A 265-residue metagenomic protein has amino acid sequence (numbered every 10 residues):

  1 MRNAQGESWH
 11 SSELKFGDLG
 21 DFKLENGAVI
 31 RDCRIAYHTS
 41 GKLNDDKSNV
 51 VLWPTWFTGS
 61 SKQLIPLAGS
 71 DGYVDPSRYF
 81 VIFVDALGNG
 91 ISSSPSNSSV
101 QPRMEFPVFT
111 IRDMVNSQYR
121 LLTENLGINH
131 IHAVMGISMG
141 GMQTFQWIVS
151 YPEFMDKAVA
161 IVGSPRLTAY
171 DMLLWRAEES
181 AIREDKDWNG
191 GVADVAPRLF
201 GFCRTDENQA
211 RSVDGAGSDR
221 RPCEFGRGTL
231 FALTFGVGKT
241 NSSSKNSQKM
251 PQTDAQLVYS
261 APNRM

Functional and structural regions predicted by a protein language model:
A4, F22, C33, G59-G69 (+5 more regions): Alpha/beta-hydrolase-fold serine-hydrolase catalytic core, especially in secreted/extracellular enzymes
A4-E25, I35-Y37: A domain-start/cap signature at the N-terminus of enzymes
N26-C33, E207-V213: Short, polar loop/linker segments at the starts of domains and inter-domain junctions
I30-K42: A short loop-to-beta-strand scaffold at the N-terminal edge of the catalytic core in hydrolase folds
K42-D45, N125: Surface-exposed acidic, glycine-flexible loop patches that form ligand/cofactor-binding and adhesion interfaces
K47-F57: Short beta-strand element of the alpha/beta-hydrolase
T58-M142, V149, E153-P165, Y170-L174: Gly/Pro-rich cap/lid or specificity-loop segments adjacent to the active site
L173, E178-M265: Alpha/beta-hydrolase
